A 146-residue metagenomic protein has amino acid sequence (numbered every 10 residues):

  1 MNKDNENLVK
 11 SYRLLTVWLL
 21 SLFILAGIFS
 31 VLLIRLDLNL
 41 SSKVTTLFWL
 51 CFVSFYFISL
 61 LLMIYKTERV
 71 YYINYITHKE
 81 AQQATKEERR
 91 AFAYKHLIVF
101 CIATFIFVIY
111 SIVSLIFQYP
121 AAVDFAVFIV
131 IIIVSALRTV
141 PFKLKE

Functional and structural regions predicted by a protein language model:
M1-N2, N39-V53, T67-E80, I102 (+1 more regions): Hydrophobic alpha-helical transmembrane segments
K3-V9, L22-G27, P120-E146: Alpha-helical transmembrane segments and their immediate juxtamembrane interface regions
N5-Y56, V108, V127: Long, highly hydrophobic alpha-helical transmembrane signal-anchor segments
R35-N39, E68-R69, L115-V123, V140-E146: Transmembrane helix-loop junctions in multipass membrane proteins, especially transporters and channels
K43-F52, F107-V140: Hydrophobic alpha-helical transmembrane segments and immediately flanking/interface helices in integral membrane
I58-T77, F142-L144: Membrane-water interface of transmembrane alpha-helices
T77-H96: Short membrane-interface loop/juxtamembrane segments of multi-pass integral membrane proteins
A91-S111: Hydrophobic alpha-helical membrane segments
